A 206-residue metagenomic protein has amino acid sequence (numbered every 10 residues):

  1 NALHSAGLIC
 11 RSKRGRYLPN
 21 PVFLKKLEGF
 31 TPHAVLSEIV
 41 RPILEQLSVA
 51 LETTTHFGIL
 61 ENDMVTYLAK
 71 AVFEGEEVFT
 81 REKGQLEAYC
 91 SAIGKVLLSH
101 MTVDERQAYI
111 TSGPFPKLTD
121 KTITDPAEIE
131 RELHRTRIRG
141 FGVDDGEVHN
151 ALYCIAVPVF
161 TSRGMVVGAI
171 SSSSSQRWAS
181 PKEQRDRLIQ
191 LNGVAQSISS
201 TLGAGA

Functional and structural regions predicted by a protein language model:
N1-S37, Q196-A204: N-terminal helix-turn-helix
K13, E61, G168: A cytosolic small-molecule/anion-sensing beta-strand core signal
L18-S112: Amphipathic alpha-helical effector-binding/dimerization core of metabolite-sensing transcriptional regulators
F23-K26, F115-P116, S175-A179: A short, flexible beta-alpha/helix-coil linker loop
G29, L118-T119: Short hinge/gating elements
D104-Y109, P116-K117, R139, V143: Short, structured loop/turn "capping" segments at alpha-beta junctions
A108, G113-P114, N192-A206: Cysteine/selenocysteine-centered motifs that mediate thiol-based redox chemistry or coordinate metal-sulfur cofactors
K121-V194: Extended hydrophobic
